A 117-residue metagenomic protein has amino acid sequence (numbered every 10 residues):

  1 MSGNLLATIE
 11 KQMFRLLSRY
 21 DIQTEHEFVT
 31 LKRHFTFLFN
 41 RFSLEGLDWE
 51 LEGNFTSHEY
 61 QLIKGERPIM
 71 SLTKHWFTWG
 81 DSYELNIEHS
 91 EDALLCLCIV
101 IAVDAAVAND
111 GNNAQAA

Functional and structural regions predicted by a protein language model:
M1-A117: Intrinsically disordered, low-complexity proline/glycine-rich segments
